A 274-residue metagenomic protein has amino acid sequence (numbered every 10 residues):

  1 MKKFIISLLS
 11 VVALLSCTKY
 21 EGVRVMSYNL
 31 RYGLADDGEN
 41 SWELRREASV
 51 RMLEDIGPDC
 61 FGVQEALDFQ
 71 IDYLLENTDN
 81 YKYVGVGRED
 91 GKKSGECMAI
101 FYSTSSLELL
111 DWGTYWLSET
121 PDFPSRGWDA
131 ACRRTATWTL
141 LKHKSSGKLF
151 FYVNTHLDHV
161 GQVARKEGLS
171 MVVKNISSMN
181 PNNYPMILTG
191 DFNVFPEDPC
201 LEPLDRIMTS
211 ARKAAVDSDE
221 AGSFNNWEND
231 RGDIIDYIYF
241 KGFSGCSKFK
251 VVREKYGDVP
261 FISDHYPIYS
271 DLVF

Functional and structural regions predicted by a protein language model:
M1-G22: Bacterial Sec-dependent N-terminal signal peptides
L15-N77, D90-G95, F274: N-terminal, active-site-proximal structural segment of metallo-dependent hydrolase catalytic domains
G22-L34, M98, L110-Y115, K148-D158: Active-site-proximal beta-strand elements of phosphoester/diester hydrolases
V23, D59-C60, F150, P185-I187 (+2 more regions): Short, Asp-centered acidic motifs that coordinate Mg2+ and/or phosphate in catalytic or ligand-binding sites
R31, L67, H156-D158, F192-F195 (+1 more regions): Catalytic metal-binding/acid-base residues of hydrolase active sites
C60-L149, G245-V252: Structured beta-strand-rich core segments of catalytic domains in phosphoester-bond hydrolases
L140, V163, E167, K174-M186 (+1 more regions): Metal-dependent phosphoester-hydrolase catalytic domains
